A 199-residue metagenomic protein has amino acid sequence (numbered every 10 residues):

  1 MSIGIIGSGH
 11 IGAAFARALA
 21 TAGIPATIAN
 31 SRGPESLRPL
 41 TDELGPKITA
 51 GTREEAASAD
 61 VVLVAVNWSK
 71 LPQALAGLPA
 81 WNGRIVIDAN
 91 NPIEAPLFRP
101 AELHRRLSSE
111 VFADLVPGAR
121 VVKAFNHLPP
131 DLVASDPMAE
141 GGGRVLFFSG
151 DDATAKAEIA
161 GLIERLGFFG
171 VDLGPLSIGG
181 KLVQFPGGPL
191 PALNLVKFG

Functional and structural regions predicted by a protein language model:
M1-E43: NAD(P)+-binding Rossmann beta1-loop-alpha1 motif at the extreme N-terminus of oxidoreductases
M1-S2, I85, V145: Residues that mark the start of a beta-strand
T27, F98-L103, F169, L182: Structural/interface elements that position substrates and couple domains in central-metabolism enzymes
T41, G45-K47, G51-I85, A89-P96: Rossmann-like NAD(P)-binding element
G51, L115-V121, A139-G199: Internal alpha-helical scaffold of NAD(P)-dependent oxidoreductase catalytic cores
N67-K70, H127-P129, D152-T154: Short beta->alpha connector loops
N90-M138: Rossmann-fold NAD(P)-binding glycine/threonine-rich loop
